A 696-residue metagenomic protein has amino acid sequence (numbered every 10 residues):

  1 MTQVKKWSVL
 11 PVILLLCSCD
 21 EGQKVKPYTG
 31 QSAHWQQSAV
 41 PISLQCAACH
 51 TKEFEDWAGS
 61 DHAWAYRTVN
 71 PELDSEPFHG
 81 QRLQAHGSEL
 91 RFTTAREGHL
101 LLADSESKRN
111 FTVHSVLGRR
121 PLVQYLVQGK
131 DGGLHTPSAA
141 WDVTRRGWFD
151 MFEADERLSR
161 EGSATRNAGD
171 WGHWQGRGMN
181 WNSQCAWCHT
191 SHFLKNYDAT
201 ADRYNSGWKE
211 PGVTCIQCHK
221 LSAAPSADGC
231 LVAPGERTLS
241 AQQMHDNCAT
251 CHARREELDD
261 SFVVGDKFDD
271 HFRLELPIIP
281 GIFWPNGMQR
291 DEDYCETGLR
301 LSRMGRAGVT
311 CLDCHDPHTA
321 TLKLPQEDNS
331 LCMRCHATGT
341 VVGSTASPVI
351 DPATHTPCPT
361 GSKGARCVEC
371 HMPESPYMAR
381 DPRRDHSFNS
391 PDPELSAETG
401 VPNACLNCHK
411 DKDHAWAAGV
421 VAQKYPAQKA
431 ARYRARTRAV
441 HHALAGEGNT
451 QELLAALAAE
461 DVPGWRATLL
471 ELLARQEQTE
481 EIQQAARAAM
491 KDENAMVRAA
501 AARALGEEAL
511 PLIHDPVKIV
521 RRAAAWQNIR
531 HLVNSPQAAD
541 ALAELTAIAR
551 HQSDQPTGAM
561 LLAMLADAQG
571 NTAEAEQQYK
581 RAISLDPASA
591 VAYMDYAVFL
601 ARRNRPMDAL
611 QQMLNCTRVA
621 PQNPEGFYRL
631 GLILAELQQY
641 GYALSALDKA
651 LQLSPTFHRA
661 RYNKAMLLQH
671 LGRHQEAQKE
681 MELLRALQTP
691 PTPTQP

Functional and structural regions predicted by a protein language model:
G22-A33, L44, K52-G118, L122-K130 (+6 more regions): Primarily the internal scaffold of c-type cytochrome electron-transfer domains, especially repeated/multiheme c-type
E447-L457, Q478-M490, L505-H514, N534-A547 (+1 more regions): Amphipathic alpha-helical scaffolding segments comprising HEAT/armadillo-like alpha-solenoid repeats
R466, R498, R521-R522: Residue-level detector of extended alpha-helical repeat arrays and alpha-solenoid scaffolds
Q476, D492, D515, H551 (+4 more regions): Structural marker of alpha-solenoid helical repeat scaffolds
T479-E480, S535-T546, Q569-R581, R602-N615 (+2 more regions): Structural signature of tandem alpha-helical TPR/SEL1-like repeats, specifically the intra-repeat loop/turn
A495, K518, P556-T557, A590-V591 (+2 more regions): Helix-start (N-cap) detector for alpha-helical repeat units in TPR-like alpha-solenoids, especially tetratricopeptide
